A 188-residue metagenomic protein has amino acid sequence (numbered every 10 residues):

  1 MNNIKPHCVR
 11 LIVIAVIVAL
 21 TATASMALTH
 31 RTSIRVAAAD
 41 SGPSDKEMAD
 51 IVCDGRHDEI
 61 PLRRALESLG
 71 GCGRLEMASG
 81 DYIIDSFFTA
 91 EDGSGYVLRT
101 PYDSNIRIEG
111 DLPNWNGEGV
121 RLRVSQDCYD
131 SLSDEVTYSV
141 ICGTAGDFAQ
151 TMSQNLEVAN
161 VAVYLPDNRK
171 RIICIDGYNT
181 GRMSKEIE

Functional and structural regions predicted by a protein language model:
M1-N2, D50: Juxtamembrane low-complexity tails/linkers enriched in Ser/Thr-Pro and polybasic
N2-A15: N-terminal Sec-pathway targeting helices
N3-P6, G117, L156, V161: N-terminal cationic leader/targeting segments used for protein routing and processing
P6, A24-T29: Basic/polar N-terminal segments that are highly enriched at the extreme N-terminus, encompassing both cleavable
V16-M26: Hydrophobic core
A27-R64, D81: Right-handed parallel beta-helix/beta-solenoid
R35-A38, I60-S86, E91, N105-G117 (+2 more regions): Glycine-rich repeat segments that build the extracellular carbohydrate-interaction surface of secreted and virion
I83-E109, R121-A159, Y164-E186: Extracellular beta-strand-rich solenoid/capping regions of secreted or surface-exposed proteins that bind or remodel
